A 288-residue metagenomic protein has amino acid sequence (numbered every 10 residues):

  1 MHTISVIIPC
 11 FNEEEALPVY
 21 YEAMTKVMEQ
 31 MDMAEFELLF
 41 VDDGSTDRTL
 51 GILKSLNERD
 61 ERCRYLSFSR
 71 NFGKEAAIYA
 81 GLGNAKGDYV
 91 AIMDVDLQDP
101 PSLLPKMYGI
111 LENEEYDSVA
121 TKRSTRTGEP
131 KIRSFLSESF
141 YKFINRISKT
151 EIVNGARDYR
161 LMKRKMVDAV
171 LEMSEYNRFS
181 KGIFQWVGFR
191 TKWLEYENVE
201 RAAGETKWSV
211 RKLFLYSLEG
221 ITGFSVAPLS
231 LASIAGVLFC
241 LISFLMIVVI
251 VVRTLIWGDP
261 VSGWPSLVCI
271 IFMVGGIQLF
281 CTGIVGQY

Functional and structural regions predicted by a protein language model:
M1-E129: Structured catalytic core of nucleotide-sugar glycosyltransferases
N12, R160-K163, G236, G276: Residue-level detector of functionally special positions within alpha-helical transmembrane segments of multi-pass
Y21, P101-L104, G155, Q278 (+1 more regions): Membrane-embedded alpha-helices of multi-pass transport/permease systems
K26, Q30, S55, R59 (+7 more regions): Conserved amphipathic alpha-helical interaction elements at protein-protein interfaces in regulatory, energy-coupling
R62, L66-R70, K74-N84, Y89 (+2 more regions): Acceptor/aglycone-binding surface of glycosyltransferases and processive sugar-polymer synthases
R126, F179-Y288: Hydrophobic helical membrane-anchoring modules
